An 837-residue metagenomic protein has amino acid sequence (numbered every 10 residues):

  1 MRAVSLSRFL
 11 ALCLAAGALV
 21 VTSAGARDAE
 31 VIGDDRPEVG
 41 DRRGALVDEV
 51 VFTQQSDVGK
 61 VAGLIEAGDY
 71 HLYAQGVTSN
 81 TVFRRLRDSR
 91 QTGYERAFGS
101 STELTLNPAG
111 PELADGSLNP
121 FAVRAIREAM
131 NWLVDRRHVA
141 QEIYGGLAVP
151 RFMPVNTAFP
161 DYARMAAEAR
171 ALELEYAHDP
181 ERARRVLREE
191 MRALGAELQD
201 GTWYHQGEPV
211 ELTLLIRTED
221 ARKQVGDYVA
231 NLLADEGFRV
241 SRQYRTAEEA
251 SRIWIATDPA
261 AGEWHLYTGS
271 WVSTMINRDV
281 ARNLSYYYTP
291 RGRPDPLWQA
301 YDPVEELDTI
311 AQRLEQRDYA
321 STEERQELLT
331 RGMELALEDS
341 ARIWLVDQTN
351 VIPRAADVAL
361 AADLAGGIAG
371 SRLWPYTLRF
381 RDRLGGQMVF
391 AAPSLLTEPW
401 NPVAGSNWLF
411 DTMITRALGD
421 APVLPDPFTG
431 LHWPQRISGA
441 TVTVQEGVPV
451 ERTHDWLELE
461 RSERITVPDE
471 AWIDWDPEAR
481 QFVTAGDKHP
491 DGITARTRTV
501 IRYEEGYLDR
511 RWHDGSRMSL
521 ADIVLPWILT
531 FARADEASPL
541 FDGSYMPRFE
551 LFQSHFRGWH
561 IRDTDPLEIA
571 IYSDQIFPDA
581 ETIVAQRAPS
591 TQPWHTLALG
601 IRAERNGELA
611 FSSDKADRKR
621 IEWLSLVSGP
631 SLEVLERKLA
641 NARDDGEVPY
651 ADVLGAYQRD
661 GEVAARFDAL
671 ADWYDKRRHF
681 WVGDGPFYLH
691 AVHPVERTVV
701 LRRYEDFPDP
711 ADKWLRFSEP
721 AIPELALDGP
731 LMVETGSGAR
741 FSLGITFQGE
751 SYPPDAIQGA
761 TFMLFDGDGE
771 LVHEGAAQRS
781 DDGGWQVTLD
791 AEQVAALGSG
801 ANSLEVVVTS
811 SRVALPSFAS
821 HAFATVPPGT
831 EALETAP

Functional and structural regions predicted by a protein language model:
G33-R36, A122-N231, D235, E306 (+8 more regions): Append "and occasionally in soluble cytosolic enzymes with long acidic Gly/Pro-rich linkers
P37-F83, R239-S241, D712-G744: Ligand-site clamp/hinge motif
R42-G44, V77-R188, Y204-E208, L212 (+4 more regions): Local pocket/hinge segments that shape ligand/substrate recognition
L64-E66, Y70-V77, R87-T92, D235-G292 (+1 more regions): Periplasmic binding protein-like
A97, R127-E128, A140-I143, Y176 (+8 more regions): Extracytoplasmic/peripheral linker and loop segments enriched in polar/acidic and small residues with frequent Thr/Pro
T105, L113-N119, W298, P353-A369 (+3 more regions): A structural "hinge/loop" feature
N283, Y287-Y288, I352-T397, F410 (+6 more regions): Long beta-strand-rich cores associated with HINT superfamily self-processing modules
D357, E504, L540-E662, P686 (+5 more regions): Surface-exposed binding/hinge segments that line and control ligand-binding clefts or catalytic entry sites
